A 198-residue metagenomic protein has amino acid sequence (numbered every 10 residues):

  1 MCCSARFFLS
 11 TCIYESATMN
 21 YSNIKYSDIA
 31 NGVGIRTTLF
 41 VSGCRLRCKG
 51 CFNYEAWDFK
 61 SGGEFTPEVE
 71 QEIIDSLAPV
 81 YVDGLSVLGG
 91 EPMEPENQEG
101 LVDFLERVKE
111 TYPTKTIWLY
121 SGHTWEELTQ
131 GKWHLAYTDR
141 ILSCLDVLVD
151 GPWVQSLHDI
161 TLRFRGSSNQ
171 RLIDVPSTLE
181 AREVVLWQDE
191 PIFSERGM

Functional and structural regions predicted by a protein language model:
C2-C3, C12: Cysteine-centered motifs
T11-F40, K49, N53-K60, V184 (+1 more regions): N-terminal [4Fe-4S]-dependent radical SAM core
A17-Y21, I35, N53-K132, A136: Conserved Radical SAM active-site core
L46, V80, S143: Structured loop/turn residues at beta-strand edges in well-structured enzyme cores
L101, E106-K109, H158-M198: P-loop/Walker A phosphate-binding loop and immediately adjacent motor/lid segment at beta-alpha junctions
K132-L157: Structural recognition of alpha->loop->beta junctions
